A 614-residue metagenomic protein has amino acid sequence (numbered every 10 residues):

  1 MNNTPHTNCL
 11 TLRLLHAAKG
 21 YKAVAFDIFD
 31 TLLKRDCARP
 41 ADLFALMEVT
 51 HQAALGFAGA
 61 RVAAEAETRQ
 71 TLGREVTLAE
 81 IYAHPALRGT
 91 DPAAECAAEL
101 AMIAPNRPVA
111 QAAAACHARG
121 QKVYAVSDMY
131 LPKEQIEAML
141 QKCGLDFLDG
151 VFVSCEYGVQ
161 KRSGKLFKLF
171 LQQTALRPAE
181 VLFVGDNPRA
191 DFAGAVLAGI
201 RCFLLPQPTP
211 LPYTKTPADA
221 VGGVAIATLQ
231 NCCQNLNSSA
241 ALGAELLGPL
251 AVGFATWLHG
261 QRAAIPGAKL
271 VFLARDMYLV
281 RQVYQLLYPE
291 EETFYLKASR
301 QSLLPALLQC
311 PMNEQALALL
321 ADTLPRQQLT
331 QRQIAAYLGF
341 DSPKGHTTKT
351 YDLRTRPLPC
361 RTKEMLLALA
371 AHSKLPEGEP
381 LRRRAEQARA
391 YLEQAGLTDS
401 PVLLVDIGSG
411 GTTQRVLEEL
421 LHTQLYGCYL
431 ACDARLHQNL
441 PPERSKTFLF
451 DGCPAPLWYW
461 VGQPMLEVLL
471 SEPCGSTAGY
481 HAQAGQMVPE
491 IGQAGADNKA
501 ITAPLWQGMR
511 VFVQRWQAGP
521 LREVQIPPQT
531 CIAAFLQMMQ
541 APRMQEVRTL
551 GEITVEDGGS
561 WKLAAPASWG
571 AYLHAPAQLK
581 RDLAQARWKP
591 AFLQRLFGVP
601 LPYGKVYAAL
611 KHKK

Functional and structural regions predicted by a protein language model:
T11-A60: Active-site neighborhood of HAD-like aspartate-dependent phosphohydrolases
R13, P108-A115, A138-M139, G194 (+2 more regions): A short acidic, amphipathic alpha-helical/loop segment
C37, A101-N106, L131-P132, V159-K161 (+1 more regions): Acidic-and-aromatic substrate-binding clefts and catalytic sites of carbohydrate-active enzymes
L43-C96: A metal-dependent, Asp-based hydrolase signature
E75-Y124: Short, acidic loop-to-helix structural element flanking the phosphoryl-transfer center in phosphate-processing enzymes
Y124-V126, Y130-E180: Substrate-recognition "cap/lid" segment bordering the active-site pocket of phosphatases
K168-T174, P178, L182-V184, F192-A193 (+1 more regions): Long, low-complexity, Lys/Arg-enriched
N187: Phosphate/diphosphate-binding loops
